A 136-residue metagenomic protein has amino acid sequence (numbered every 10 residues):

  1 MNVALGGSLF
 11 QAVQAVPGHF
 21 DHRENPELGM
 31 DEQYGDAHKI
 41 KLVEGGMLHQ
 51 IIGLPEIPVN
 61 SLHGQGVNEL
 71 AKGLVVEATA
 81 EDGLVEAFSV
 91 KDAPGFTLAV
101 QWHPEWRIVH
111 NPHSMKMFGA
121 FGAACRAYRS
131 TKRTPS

Functional and structural regions predicted by a protein language model:
G6-Q11: Post-Walker A helix-loop "phosphate-sensing" segment adjacent to the P-loop in P-loop NTPases
Q14, G18-S136: Amide-donor transfer/coupling interface in amidating biosynthetic enzymes
